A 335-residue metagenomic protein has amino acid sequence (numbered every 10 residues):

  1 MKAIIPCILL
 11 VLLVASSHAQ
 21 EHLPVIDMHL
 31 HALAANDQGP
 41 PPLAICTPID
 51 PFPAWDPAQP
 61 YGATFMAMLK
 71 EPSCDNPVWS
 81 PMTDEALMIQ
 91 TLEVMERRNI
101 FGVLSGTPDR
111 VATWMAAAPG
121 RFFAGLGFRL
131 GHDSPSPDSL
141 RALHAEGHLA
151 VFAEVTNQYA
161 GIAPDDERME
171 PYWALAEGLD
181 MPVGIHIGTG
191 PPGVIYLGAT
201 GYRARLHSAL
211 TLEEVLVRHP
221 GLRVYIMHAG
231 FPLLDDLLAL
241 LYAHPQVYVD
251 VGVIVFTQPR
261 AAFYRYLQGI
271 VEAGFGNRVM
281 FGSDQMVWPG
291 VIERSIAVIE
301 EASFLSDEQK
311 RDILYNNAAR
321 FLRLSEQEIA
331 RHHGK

Functional and structural regions predicted by a protein language model:
A3, Q20-N76, I89-E93, F275-R278 (+1 more regions): Mid-to-C-terminal alpha-helical segments outside catalytic/metal-binding sites
I5-A15: Bacterial N-terminal signal peptides
H29, M95, F152, A176 (+5 more regions): Conserved, mostly hydrophobic/aromatic
L33-A35, D109-A112, G131-H132, Q158-A160 (+4 more regions): Active-site environment of divalent metal-dependent phosphoester hydrolases
P48-E85, Q90-T107, F122-R129, A150-E154: Divalent metal-dependent hydrolysis catalytic cores, especially in the metallo-beta-lactamase
E85-N99, V103-A117, G161-I185: Aromatic-lined substrate-binding rim segments of carbohydrate-active enzymes
A86-T91, H132-L143: Short, acidic/polar
G120-F122, A150-V151, D165-M280, E328 (+1 more regions): Catalytic pocket-lining loop regions of alpha/beta-barrel enzymes, especially the amidohydrolase/enolase/GH5 lineages
